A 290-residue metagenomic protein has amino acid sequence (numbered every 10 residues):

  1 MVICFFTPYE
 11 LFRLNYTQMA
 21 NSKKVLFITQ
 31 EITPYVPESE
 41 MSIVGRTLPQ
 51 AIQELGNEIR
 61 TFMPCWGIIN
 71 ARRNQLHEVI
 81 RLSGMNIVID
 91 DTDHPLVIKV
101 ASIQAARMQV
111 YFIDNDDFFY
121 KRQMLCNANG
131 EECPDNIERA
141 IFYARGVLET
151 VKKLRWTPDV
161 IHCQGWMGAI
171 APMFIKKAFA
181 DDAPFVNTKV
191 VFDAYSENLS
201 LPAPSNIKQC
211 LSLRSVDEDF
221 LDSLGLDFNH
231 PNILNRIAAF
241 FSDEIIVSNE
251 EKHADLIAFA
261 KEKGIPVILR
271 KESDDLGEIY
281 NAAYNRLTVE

Functional and structural regions predicted by a protein language model:
Q18-E290: Catalytic cores of nucleotide-sugar-dependent glycosyltransferases that transfer UDP/GDP/TDP-activated
